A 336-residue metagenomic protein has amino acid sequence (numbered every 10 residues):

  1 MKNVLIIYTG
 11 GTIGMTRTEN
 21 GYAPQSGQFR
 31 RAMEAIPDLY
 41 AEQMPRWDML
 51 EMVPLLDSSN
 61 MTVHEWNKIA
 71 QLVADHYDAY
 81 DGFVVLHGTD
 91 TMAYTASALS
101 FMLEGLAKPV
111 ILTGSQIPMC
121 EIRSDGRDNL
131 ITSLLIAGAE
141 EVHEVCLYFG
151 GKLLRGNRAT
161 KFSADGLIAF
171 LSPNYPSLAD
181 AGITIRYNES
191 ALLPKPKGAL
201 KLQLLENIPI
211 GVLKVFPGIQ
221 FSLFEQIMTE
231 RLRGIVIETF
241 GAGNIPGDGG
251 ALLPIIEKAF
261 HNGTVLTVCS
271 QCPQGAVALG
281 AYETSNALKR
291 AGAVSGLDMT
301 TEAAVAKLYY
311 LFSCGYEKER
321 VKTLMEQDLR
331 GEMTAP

Functional and structural regions predicted by a protein language model:
M1-A74, Q274: ATP/NTP phosphate-donor binding region
K2, I7-G11, R17, F29-A41 (+4 more regions): Accessory alpha-helical/coil subdomains and C-terminal extensions that flank or cap enzyme catalytic cores
I7-T9, V85-H87, I111-G114, C146-G150 (+3 more regions): Short beta-strand segments
R17-N20, A96-S97, I122-D125, R155-K161 (+1 more regions): Short acidic, glycine/serine/threonine-rich loops at helix termini
V85-K108, G247-I255: Short Gly/Thr/Asp-enriched flexible loops that form oxyanion-binding sites at enzyme active sites
A96-D125, L134-E140, F260-S270: Short, acidic/small-residue loops that bind anionic groups at enzyme active sites
L112-G182: Internal gly/pro-rich beta-alpha loop/helix module that stabilizes soluble enzyme cofactors or their anionic handles
A242-P336: C-terminal non-catalytic interaction/assembly regions of soluble proteins
